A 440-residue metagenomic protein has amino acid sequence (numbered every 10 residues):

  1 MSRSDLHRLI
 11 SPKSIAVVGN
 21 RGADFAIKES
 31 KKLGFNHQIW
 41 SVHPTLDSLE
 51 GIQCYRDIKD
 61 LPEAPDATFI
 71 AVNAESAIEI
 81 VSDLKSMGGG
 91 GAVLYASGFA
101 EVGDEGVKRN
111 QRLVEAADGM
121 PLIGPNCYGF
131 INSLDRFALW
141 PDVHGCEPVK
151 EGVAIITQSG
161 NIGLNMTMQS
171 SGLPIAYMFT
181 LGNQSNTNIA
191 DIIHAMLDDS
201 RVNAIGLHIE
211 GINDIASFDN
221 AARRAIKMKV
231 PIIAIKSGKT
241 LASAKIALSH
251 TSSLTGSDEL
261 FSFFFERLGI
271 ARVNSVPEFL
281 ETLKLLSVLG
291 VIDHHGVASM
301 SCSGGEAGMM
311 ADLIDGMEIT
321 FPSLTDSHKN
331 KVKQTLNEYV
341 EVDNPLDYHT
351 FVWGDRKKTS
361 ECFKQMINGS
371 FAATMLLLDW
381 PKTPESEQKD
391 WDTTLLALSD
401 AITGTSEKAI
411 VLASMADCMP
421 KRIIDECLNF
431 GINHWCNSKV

Functional and structural regions predicted by a protein language model:
M1-V440: Catalytic-core regions of core metabolic enzymes, especially those transforming organic acids/acyl-group intermediates
